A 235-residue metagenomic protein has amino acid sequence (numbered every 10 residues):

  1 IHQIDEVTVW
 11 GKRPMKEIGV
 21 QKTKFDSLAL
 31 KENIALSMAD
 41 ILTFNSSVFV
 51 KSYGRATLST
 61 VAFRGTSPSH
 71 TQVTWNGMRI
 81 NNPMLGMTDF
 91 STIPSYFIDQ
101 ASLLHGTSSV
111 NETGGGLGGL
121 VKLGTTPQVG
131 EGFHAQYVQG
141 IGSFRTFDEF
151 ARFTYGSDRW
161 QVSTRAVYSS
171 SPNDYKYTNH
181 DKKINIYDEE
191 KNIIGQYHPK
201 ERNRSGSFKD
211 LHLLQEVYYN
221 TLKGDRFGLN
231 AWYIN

Functional and structural regions predicted by a protein language model:
I1-K31, P68: Short, acidic, small-residue-rich periplasmic hinge/interaction motif at the N-terminus of Gram-negative outer-membrane
V9-R13, G65-S67, W75, H105 (+1 more regions): Flexible glycine-/small-residue-rich
M15-K16, H70, I80-N81, T107-N111 (+1 more regions): Short beta-strands and strand-coil junctions in structured, solvent-facing domains, enriched
N33, S37, L58, T88 (+5 more regions): Transmembrane beta-barrel architecture of outer-membrane proteins
A39-N82: Extracytoplasmic beta-strand/coil segments of soluble accessory domains associated with Gram-negative outer-membrane
M78-G106: Short acidic/polar hinge/loop motifs at secondary-structure boundaries that mediate gating or recognition
Q100-S102, S108-V110, L120, T125-Y155 (+2 more regions): Short strand-turn segments of transmembrane beta-barrel domains in outer membranes, especially the first one or two
G132, G140, R152-N235: Periplasmic-side early beta-strands and strand-to-turn transitions of outer-membrane beta-barrels
